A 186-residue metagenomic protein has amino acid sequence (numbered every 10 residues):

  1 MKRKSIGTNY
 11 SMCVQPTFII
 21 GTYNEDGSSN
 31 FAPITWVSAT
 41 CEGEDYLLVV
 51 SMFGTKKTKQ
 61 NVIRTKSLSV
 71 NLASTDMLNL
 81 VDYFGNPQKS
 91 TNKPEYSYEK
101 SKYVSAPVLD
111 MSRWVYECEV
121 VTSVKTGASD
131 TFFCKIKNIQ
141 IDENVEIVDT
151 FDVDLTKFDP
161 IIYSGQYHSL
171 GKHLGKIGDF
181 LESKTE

Functional and structural regions predicted by a protein language model:
M1-E186: Basic, polyanion-binding surface patches
